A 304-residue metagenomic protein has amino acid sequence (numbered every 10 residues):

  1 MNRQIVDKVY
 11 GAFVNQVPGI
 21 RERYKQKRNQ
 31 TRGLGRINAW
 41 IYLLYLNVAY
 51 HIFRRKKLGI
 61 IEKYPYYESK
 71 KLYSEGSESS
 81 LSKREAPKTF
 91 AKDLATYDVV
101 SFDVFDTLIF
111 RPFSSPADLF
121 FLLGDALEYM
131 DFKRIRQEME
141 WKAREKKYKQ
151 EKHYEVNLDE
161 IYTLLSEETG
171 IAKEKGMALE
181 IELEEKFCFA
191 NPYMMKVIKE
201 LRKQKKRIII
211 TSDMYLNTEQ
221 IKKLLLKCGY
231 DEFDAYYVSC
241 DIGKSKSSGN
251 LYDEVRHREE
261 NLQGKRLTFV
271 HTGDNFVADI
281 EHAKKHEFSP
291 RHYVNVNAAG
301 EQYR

Functional and structural regions predicted by a protein language model:
M1-F102: Non-catalytic pre-domain segments flanking phosphatase-related domains
T89-E138: Active-site neighborhood of HAD-like aspartate-dependent phosphohydrolases
I109-S115, L119, T218-L224, S247-N250 (+2 more regions): A short acidic (Asp/Glu
L119, L123-L179: A metal-dependent, Asp-based hydrolase signature
E174-L226, Y236-Y237: Substrate-recognition element of Asp-dependent hydrolases with the DxDx(T/V) motif
Y237-S247: Catalytic cores of eukaryotic secretory-pathway lumenal/extracellular enzymes that build and remodel glycoconjugates
G249-V277: Conserved Lys-Pro-Asp/Glu-containing loop-to-beta segment of HAD-superfamily phosphomonoesterases, centered on
T272, V277-Y303: Acidic, Mg2+-coordinating phosphoryl-transfer loop and its flanking beta/alpha structural elements, shared across
